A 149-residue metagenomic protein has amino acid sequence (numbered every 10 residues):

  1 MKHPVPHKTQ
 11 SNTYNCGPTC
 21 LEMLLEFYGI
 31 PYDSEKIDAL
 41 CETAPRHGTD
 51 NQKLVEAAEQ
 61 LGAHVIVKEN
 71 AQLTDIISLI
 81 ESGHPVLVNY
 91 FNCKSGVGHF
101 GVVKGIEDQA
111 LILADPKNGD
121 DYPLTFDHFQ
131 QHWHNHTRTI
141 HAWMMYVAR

Functional and structural regions predicted by a protein language model:
M1-R46, N92, E107-Q109, A148-R149: Active-site-adjacent structural segments surrounding the nucleophilic cysteine of cysteine proteases and isopeptidases
P18-E22, S34, D38, N51 (+4 more regions): Extracytoplasmic/secreted envelope proteins and their assembly/folding machinery, especially bacterial periplasmic
L25-I30, E59, A63, H134: Sec-exported extracytoplasmic/periplasmic mature domains
K36, K68-A71, Y90: Short loop/turn and capping residues at structural boundaries
C41-H47, G62, E81, P85 (+1 more regions): Noncatalytic regulatory segments and standalone regulatory/sensor domains
E56-S82: Helix-adjacent hinge/juxtasegments
L87-C93: Short beta-strand segments that buttress and anchor functional surface loops
G96-G101: Short, surface-exposed coil-to-beta transition loops
